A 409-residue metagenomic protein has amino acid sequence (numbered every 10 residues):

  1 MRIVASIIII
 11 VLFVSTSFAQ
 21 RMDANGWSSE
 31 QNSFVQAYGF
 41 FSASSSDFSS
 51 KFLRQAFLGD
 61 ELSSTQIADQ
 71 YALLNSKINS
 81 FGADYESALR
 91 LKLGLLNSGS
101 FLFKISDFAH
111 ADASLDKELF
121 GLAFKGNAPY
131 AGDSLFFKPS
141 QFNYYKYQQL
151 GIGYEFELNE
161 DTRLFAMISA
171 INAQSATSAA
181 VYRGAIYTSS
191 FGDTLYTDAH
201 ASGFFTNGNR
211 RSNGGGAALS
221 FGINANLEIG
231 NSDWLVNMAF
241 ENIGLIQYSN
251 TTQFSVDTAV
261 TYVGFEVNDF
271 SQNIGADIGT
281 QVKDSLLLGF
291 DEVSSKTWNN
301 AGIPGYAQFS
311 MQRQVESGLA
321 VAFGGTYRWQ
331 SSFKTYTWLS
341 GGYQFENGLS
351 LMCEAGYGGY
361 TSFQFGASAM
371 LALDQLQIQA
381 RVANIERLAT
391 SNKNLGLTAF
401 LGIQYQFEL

Functional and structural regions predicted by a protein language model:
R21, L395-L409: Outer-membrane beta-barrel "beta-signal"
R21-R211, N231, T252-Q281, A380-V382 (+1 more regions): A subset of solvent-exposed loop/turn segments in beta-rich extracellular surface proteins, enriched in glycine
A37, N209, G318-W329, T337-G341 (+3 more regions): Transmembrane beta-strand segments that form the barrel wall of outer-membrane beta-barrel proteins
G39-S45, I105-A111, A170-T177, S220 (+7 more regions): Transmembrane beta-strands of outer-membrane beta-barrel pores
K77-Y85, Y144-L150, G215-F221, I303-A307 (+3 more regions): Residues that define the transmembrane beta-barrel architecture of outer-membrane proteins
A83-L95, F103, L150-F156, A170 (+8 more regions): Residues on the lipid-exposed face of transmembrane beta-strands in outer-membrane beta-barrel proteins
G99-F101, E160-L164, N231-V236, S317-A322 (+3 more regions): Repeated loop/turn-to-beta-strand initiation elements of outer-membrane beta-barrel proteins
S220-N226, E241, G275-E346: Detector for outer-membrane/organellar transmembrane beta-barrel domains, recognizing the amphipathic beta-strand
